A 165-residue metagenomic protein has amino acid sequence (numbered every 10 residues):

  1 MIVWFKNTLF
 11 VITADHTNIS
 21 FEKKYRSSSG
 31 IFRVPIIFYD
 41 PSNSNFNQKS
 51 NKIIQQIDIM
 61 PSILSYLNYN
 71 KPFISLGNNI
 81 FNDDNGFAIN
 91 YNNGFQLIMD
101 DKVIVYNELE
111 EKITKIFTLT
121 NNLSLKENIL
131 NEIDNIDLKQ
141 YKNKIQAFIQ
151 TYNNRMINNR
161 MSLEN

Functional and structural regions predicted by a protein language model:
M1-N165: Solvent-exposed soluble domains appended to multi-pass membrane proteins
